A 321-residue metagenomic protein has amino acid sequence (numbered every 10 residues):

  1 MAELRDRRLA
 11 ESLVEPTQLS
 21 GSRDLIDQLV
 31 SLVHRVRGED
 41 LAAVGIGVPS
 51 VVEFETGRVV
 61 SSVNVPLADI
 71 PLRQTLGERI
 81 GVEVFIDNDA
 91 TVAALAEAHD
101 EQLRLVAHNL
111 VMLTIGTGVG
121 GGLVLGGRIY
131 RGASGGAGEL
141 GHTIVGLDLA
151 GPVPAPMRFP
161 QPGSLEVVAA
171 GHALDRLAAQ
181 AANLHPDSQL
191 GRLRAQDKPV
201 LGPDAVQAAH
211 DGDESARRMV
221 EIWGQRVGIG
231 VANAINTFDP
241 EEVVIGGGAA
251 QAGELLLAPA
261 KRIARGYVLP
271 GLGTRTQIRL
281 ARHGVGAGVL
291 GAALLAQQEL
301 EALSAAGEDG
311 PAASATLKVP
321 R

Functional and structural regions predicted by a protein language model:
M1-A43, E53-T56, Q74-V84, A96-H108 (+1 more regions): ATP-binding/phosphotransfer module of carbohydrate and carboxylate kinases, centering on a glycine-rich
M1-L9, V111-Y130: Gly/Thr-rich phosphate-binding beta-strand-loop-beta motif of the actin/hexokinase/Hsp70
V14-E15, V65, G135-G136: Residue-level structural signal for beta-strand termini and adjacent loop
V48, E55, L125-G126: A cytosolic small-molecule/anion-sensing beta-strand core signal
G57-A68: A charged helix-plus-loop insertion that forms the helical arch/lid used to bind and gate nucleic-acid substrates
D89, G116, A292: Active-site glycine-centered loops adjacent to acidic/histidine catalytic or metal-binding residues that shape
T91, L95-E97, L113: Glycine/small-residue-rich loop that forms an oxyanion/phosphate-binding "nest" at active or ligand-binding sites
G136-T143: Structural signature of FAD isoalloxazine-binding scaffolds in flavoprotein oxidoreductases
